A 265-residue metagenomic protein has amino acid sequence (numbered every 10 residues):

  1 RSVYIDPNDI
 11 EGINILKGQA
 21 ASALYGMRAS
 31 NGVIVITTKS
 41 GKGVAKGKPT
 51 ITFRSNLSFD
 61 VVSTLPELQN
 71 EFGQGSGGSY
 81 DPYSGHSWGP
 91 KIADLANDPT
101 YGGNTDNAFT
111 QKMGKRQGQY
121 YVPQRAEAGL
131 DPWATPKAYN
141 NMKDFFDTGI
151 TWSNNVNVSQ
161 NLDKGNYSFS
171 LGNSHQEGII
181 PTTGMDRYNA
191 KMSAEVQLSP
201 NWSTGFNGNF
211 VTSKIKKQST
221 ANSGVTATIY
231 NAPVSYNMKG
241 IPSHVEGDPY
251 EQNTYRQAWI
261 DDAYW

Functional and structural regions predicted by a protein language model:
R1-G18: Short acidic/polar hinge/loop motifs at secondary-structure boundaries that mediate gating or recognition
P7, G41, T151, L162-D163 (+1 more regions): Outer-membrane beta-barrel channels and translocator barrels
A29-S55, V156: N-terminal periplasmic accessory domains that precede and gate Gram-negative outer-membrane beta-barrel machines
S30, I150-N154, G184-Y188: Residues that define the transmembrane beta-barrel architecture of outer-membrane proteins
T38, V156-Q160, M192-V196: Residues on the lipid-exposed face of transmembrane beta-strands in outer-membrane beta-barrel proteins
G43-K137, T148, G178-T183, N189-W265: Surface-exposed loop/interface segments of Gram-negative outer-membrane beta-barrel transport/assembly proteins
A128-K164: Outer-membrane beta-barrel transmembrane domain signature of Gram-negative proteins, especially the mid-to-C-terminal
